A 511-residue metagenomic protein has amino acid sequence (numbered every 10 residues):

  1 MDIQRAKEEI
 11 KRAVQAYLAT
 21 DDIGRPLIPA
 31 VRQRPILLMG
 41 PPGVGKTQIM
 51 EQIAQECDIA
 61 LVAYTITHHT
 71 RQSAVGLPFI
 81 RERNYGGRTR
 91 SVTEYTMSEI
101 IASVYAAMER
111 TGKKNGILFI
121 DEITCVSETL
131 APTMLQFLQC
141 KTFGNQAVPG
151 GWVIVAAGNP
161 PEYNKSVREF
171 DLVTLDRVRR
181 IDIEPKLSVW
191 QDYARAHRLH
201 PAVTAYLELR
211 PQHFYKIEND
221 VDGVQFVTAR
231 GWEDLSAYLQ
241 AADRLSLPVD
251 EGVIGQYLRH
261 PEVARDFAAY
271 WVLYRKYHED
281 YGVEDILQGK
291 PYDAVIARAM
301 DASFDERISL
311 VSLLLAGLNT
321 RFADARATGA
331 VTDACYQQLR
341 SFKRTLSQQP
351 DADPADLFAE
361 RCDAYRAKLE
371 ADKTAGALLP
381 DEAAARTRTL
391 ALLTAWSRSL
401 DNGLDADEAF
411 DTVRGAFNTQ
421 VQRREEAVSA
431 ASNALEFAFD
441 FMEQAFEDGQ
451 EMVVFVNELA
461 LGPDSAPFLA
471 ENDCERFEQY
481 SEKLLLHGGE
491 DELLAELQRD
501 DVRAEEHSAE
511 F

Functional and structural regions predicted by a protein language model:
M1-Q212, I217-D220: AAA+ P-loop NTPase catalytic core and its hallmark functional loops
I3, T20, S98, S127 (+11 more regions): Short, structured coil/loop segments at alpha-helix boundaries
Q4, Q15, Q33, Q48 (+17 more regions): Residue-identity detector for glutamine
E8, R12, A16, Q55 (+19 more regions): Charged/polar, solvent-exposed surface patches and flexible loops
P35-L37, C57-H68, I80, T89-G116 (+12 more regions): Conformational switch/transducer regions in large eukaryotic molecular machines and scaffolds
A196-D356: Alpha-helical lid/collar subdomain of P-loop NTPases
M300-F511: Terminal-proximal interaction/regulatory segments of ATP-powered molecular machines
